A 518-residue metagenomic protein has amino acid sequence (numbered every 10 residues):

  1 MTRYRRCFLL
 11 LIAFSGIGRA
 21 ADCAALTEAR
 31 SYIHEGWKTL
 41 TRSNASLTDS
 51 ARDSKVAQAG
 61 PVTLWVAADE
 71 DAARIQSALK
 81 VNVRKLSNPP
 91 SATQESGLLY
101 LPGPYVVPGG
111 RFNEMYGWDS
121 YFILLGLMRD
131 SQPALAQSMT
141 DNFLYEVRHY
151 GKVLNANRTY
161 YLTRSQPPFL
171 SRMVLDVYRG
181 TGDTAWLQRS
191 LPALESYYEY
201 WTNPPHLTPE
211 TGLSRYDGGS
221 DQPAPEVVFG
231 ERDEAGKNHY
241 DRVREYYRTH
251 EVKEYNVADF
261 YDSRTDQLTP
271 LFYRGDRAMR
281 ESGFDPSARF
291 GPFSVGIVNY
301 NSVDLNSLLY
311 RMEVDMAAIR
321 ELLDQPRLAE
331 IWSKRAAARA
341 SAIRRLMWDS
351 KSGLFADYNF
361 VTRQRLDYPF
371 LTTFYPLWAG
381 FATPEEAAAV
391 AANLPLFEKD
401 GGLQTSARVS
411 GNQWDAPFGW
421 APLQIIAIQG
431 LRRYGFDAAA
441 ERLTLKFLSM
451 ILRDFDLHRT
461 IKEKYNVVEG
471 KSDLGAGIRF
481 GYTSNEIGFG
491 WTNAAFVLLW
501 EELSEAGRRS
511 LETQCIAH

Functional and structural regions predicted by a protein language model:
M1-F8: Bacterial N-terminal signal peptides that target proteins for export
S15-A20: N-terminal signal peptide c-region/cleavage motif recognized by signal peptidases
C23-E114, S138-N157, T211-V303, A338-G419 (+1 more regions): Extended glycan-interaction surfaces of carbohydrate-active proteins
Y116-E146, T372-T383, Q424-D437: Alpha-helical support elements that line or immediately flank enzyme active sites and cofactor-binding pockets
L125-R129, R172-R179, R311-L322, W378 (+2 more regions): Short glycine/serine- and small hydrophobic-enriched flexible loop segments
Q132-F143, D183-W201, M312, L323-I343 (+3 more regions): Extended, well-ordered alpha-helical scaffold segments
V147-S190: Aromatic/His-enriched, Gly/Pro-containing loop or helix-boundary segments that lie immediately adjacent to catalytic
V295-Q325, W332, Q413-I426, G430-Y434 (+1 more regions): Long, repeat-rich segments with strong aromatic
